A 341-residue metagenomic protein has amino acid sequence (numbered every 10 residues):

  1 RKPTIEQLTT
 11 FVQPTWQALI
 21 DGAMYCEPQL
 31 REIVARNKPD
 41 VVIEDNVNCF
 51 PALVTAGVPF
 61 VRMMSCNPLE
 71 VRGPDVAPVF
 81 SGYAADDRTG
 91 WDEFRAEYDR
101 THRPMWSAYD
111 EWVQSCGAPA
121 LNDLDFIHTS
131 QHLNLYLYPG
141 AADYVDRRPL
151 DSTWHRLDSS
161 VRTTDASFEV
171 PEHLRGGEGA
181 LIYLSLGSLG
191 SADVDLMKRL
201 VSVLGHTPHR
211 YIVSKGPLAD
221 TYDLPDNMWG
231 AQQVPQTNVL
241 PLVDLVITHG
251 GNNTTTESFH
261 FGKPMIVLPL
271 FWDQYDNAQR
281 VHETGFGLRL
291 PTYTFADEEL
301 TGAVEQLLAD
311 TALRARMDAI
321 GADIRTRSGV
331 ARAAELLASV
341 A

Functional and structural regions predicted by a protein language model:
R1-F11: Conserved nucleotide-sugar phosphate-binding/catalytic loop shared by glycosyltransferases and other
Q17-E93, A141: Conserved nucleotide-sugar donor-interacting segment of glycosyltransferase catalytic cores, predominantly GT-B
D40, E44-D45, A231-R280: A donor-sugar binding/catalytic signature common to diverse glycosyltransferases and related nucleotide-sugar
V61-Y144: Active-site-proximal region of nucleotide-activated glycan assembly enzymes, centered on histidine/acidic-rich loops
M63-S65, G250, V267-F271, R289-Y293: Short beta->alpha connector loops at strand-helix junctions that form conserved, small/polar/Pro-enriched
H128, D297-A341: C-terminal amphipathic helix plus adjacent low-complexity, charged tail appended to glycosyltransferase catalytic
Y138-L245: Donor-nucleotide binding loops and adjacent catalytic segments primarily of GT-B fold Leloir glycosyltransferases
W272-A303, A315: Change "using UDP/GDP/dTDP sugars" to "using nucleotide sugars
